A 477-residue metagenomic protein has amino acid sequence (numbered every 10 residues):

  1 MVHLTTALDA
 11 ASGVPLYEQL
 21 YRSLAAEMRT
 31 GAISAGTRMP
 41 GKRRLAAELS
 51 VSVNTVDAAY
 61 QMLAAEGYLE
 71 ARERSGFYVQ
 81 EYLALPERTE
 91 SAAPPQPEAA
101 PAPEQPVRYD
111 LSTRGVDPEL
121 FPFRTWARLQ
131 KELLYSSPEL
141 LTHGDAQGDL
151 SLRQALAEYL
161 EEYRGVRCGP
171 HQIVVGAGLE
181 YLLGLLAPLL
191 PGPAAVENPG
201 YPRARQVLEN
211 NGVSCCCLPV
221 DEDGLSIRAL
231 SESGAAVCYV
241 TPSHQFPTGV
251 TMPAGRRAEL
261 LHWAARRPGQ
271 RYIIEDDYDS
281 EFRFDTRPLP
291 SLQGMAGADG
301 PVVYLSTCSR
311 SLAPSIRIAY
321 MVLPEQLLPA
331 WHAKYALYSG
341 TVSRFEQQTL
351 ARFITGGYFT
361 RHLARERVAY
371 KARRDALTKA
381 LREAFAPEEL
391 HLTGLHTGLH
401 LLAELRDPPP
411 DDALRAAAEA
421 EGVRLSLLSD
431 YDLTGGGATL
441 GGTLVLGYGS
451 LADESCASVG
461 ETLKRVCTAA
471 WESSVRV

Functional and structural regions predicted by a protein language model:
M1-K131, P138-L141, Q326-L327, H332 (+9 more regions): N-terminal basic, amphipathic alpha-helical segments
R74, M295-A330, F345: Active-site PLP attachment segment
L111, I273-I274: Residue-level marker for buried hydrophobic side chains located in beta-strands that build the well-ordered beta-sheet
V116, S243-Q245, R310: Short glycine-rich anion-binding loops that position phosphate/pyrophosphate groups of nucleotides and phosphorylated
Q130, E139-Q270, E281, D285-D299 (+3 more regions): Conserved core of the PLP fold type I
